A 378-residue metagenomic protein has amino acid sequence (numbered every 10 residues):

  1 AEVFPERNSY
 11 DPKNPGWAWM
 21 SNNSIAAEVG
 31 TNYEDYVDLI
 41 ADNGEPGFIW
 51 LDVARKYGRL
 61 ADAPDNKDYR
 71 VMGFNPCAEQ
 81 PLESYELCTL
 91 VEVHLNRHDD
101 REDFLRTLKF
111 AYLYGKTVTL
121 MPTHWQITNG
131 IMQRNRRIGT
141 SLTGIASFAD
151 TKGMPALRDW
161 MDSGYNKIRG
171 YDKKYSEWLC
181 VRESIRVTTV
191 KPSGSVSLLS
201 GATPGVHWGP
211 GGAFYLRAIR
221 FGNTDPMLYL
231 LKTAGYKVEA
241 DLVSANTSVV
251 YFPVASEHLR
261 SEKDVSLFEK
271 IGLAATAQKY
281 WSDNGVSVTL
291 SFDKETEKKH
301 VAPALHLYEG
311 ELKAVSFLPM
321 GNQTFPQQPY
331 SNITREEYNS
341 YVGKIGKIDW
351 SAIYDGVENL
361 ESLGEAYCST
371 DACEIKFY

Functional and structural regions predicted by a protein language model:
A1-Y69, G139-K167: Conserved, charged catalytic cores of large soluble enzymes
K13-N14, M20, G30-Y36, A41-E45 (+7 more regions): Short, well-ordered loop/turn elements at secondary-structure boundaries
D38-I40, G47, L60-H124, R134 (+3 more regions): Catalytic alpha/beta core of large soluble enzyme barrels
L90-E92, G139-T151, P192-L199: Contiguous, well-ordered alpha-helical segments that form the cores/surfaces of helical PPI scaffolds
R97-E102, T123-T128, A149-W160: Inter-helical turn/loop segments and adjacent helix faces that build the functional surface of alpha-helical bundle
T123-N135, R182-E183: Active-site-adjacent structural elements in folded domains
K167-S195, G201-T203, D355-S362, Y367: Flexible, glycine/threonine-enriched loop-and-boundary segments that flank and lead into catalytic domains of large
S369-K376: Local cysteine-cluster metal-coordination motifs and their immediate loop/turn environment, predominantly Fe-S cluster
